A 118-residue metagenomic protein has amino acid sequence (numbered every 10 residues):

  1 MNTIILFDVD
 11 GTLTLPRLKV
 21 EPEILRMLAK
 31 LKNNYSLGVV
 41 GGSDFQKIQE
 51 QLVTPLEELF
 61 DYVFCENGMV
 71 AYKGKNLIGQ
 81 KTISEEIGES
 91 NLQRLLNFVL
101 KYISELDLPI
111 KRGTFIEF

Functional and structural regions predicted by a protein language model:
N2-V20, V39, V63: Asp-based phosphoryl-transfer active-site loop
K19-I116: Active-site phosphate-binding/coordination module
